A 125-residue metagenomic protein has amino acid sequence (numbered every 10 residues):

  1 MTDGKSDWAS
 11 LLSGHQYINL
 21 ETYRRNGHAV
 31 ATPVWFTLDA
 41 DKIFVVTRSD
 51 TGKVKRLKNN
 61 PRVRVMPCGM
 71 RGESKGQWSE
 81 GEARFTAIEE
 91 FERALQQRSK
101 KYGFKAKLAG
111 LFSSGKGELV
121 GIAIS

Functional and structural regions predicted by a protein language model:
M1-I18: Extreme N-terminal tail/first-helix region
G4-D7, A31-T37, A83-I88: Short flexible/disordered coil segments
G4-D7, V30-T32, D50-G52, L108-G110: A generic local structural motif
K5, Y23-R25, S113: Proteins with a high burden of low-complexity, intrinsically disordered sequence enriched in S/T/G/P/A and R, requiring
H15-R48, R64-P67, G76-S79: Short beta-strand segments
D50-G121, S125: Short, structured beta-strand-loop surface elements
